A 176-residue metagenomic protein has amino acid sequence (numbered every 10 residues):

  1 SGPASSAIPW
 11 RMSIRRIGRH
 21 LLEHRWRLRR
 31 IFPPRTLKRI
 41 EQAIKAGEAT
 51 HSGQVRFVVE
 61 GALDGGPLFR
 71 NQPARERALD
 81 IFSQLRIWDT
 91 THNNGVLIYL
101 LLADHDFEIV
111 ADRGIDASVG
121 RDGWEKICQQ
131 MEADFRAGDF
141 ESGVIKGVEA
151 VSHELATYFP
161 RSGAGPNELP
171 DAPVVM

Functional and structural regions predicted by a protein language model:
S1-R11: Short, Lys/Arg-enriched N-terminal segments with co-localized hydrophobic residues within the first ~10-30 amino acids
R11-S162, P166, P170-D171, V175: Divalent-cation
